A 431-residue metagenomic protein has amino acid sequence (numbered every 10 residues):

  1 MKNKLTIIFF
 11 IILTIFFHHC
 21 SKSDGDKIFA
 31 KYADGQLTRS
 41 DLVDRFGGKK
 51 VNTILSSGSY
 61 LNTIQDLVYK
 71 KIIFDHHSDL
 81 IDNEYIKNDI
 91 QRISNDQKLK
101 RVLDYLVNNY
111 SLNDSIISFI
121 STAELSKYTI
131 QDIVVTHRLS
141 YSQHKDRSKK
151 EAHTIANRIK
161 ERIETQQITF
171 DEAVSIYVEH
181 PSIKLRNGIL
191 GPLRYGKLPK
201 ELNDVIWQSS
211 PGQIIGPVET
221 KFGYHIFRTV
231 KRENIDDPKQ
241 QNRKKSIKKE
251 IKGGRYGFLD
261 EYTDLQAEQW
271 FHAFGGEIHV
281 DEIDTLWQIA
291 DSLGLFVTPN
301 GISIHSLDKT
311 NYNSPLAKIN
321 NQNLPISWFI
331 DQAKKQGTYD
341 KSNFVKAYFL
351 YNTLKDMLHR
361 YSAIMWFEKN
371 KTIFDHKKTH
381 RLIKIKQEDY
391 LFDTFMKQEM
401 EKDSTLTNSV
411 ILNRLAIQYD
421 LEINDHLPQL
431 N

Functional and structural regions predicted by a protein language model:
N3-F10: Sec-dependent signal peptide recognition, specifically the positively charged N-region followed immediately by
F16-H19: C-terminal motif of bacterial Sec signal peptides marking the signal peptidase cleavage site
S21-L37, V43-N431: Peptidyl-prolyl cis-trans isomerase
